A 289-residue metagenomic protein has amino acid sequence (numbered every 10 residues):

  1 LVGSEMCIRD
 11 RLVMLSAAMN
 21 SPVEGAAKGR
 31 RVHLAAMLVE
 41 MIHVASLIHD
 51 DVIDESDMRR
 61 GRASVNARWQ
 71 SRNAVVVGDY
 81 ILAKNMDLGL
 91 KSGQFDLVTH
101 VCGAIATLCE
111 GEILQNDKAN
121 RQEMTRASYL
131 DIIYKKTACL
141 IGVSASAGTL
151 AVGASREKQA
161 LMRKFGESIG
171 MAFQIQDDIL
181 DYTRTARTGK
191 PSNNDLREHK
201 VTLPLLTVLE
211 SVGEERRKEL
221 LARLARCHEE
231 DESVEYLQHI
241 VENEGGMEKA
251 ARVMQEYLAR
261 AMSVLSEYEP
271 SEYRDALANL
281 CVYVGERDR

Functional and structural regions predicted by a protein language model:
L1-C7: Short, small-residue-biased leader/transition segments that mark boundaries at the very start of proteins
R9-M14, L203, M254-M262, E272-R289: Catalytic cores of Mg2+-dependent Asp-rich isoprenoid enzymes
D10, R30-H33, F95-T99, R156-A160 (+3 more regions): Short, solvent-exposed positions on alpha-helices
V13, M86, S146-T149, L206 (+3 more regions): Amphipathic alpha-helical segments within well-ordered protein domains
M19-K28, L88-H100, Q115-I132, S146-M162 (+3 more regions): Inter-helical turn/loop segments and adjacent helix faces that build the functional surface of alpha-helical bundle
V23-G78, E110-I113, D117-Q122, T183-S192: Aspartate-rich (DDxxD/NDxxD/DxxxD) Mg2+/diphosphate-binding motifs and their adjoining helix-loop segments
V32-S56, A106-T107, A138, G142 (+4 more regions): Active-site alpha-helical segments that house and flank conserved acidic catalytic motifs for diphosphate chemistry
R59-I81, E123-T137, A160-K164, A186-S211 (+2 more regions): Divalent-cation-assisted or electrostatically stabilized phosphate/pyrophosphate-binding catalytic cores
